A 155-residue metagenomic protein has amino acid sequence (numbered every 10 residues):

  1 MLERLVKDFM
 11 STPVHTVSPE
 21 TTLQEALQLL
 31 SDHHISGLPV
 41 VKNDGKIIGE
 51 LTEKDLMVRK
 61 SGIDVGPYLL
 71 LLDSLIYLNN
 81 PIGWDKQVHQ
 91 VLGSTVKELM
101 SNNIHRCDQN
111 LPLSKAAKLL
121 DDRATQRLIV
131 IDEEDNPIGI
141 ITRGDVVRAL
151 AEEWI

Functional and structural regions predicted by a protein language model:
M1-L29, I35, V40-I48, D73-L119 (+2 more regions): Bateman/CBS regulatory modules and CBS-like beta-alpha motifs in cytosolic regions of diverse proteins
N43, T52-E53, S61: Histidine- and/or cysteine-centered catalytic micro-motif in compact active-site loops
G49-T52, M57, G139-V146: Short hydrophobic beta-strand motif reused across regulatory alpha/beta modules
M57-L72, V146-I155: A short, polar/charged loop-to-alpha-helix boundary motif
